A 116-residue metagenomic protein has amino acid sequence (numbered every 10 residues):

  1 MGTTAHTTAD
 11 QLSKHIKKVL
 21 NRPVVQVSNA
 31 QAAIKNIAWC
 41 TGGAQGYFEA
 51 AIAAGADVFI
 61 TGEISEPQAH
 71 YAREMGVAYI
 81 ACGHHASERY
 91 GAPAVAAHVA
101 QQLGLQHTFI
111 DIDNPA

Functional and structural regions predicted by a protein language model:
M1-A116: Active-site catalytic microenvironments in core metabolic enzymes, especially phosphate/sugar-handling
